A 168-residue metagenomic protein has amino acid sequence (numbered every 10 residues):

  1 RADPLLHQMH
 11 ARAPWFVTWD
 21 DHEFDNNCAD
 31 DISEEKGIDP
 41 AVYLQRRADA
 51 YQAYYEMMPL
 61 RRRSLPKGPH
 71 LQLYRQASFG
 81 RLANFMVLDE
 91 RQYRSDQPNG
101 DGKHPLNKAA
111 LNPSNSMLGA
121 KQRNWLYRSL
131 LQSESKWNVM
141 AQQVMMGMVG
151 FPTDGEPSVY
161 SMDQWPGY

Functional and structural regions predicted by a protein language model:
R1-Y168: Metal-dependent phosphoester/phosphodiester hydrolase catalytic core
